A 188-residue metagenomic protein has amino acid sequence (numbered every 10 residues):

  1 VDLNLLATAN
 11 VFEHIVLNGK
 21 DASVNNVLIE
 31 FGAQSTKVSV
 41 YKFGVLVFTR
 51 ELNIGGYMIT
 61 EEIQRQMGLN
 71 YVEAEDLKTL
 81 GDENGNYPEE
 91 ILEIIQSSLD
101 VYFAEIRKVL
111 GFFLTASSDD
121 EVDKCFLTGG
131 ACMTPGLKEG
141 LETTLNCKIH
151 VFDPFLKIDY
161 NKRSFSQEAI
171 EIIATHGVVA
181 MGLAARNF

Functional and structural regions predicted by a protein language model:
V1-F188: Hydrophobic/aromatic-enriched cytosolic interaction surfaces used to assemble or bind macromolecules
